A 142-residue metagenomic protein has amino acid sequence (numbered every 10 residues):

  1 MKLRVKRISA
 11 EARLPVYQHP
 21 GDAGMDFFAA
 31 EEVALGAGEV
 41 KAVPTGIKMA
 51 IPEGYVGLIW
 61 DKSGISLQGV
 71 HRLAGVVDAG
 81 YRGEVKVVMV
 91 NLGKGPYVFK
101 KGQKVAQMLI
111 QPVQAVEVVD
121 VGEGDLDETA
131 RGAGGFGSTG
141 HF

Functional and structural regions predicted by a protein language model:
M1-F142: DUTPase catalytic domain/fold
